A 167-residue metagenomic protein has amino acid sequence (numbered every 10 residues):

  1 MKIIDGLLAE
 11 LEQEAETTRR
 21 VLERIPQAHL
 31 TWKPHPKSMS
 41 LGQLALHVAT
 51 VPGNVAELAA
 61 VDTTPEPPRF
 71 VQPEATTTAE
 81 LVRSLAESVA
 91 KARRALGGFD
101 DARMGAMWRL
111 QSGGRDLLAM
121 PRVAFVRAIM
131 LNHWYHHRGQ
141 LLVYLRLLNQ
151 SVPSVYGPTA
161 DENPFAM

Functional and structural regions predicted by a protein language model:
M1-I3, P68: Short, contiguous pre-domain boundary segments
I3-L8, A75-V82, R127-L131: Active-site rim elements
L8-E23, Q27-V71, L110-M167: Short, contiguous alpha-helical
E57-D101: Helix-adjacent hinge/juxtasegments
E87-R103, I129, T159-M167: Short flexible/disordered coil segments
G98-G114: Acidic catalytic patch
